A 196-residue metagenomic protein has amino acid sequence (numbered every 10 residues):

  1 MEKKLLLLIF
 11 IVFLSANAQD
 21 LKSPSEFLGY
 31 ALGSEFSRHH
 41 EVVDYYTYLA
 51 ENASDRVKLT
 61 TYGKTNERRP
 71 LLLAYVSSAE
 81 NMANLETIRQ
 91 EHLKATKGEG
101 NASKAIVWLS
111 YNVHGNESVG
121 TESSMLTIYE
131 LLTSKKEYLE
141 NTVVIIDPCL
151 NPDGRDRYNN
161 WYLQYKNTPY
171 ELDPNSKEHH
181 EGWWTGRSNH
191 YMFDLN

Functional and structural regions predicted by a protein language model:
K4-L14: Sec-dependent N-terminal signal peptides
A16-Q19: Boundary at the C-terminal end of the N-terminal hydrophobic targeting segment
K22-S37: N-terminal module-boundary/linker segments of secreted carbohydrate-active enzymes
H40-A79: A non-catalytic alpha/beta surface segment that caps or lines the substrate-entry region of metallo-dependent hydrolase
Y62-G63, Y75-S77, S110-V113, D147-N151: Active-site-proximal beta-strand/loop segments in catalytic clefts of secreted hydrolases
L73-K104: Carboxylate-rich, divalent-cation-coordinating active-site regions
K97-S110, S118-N196: Active-site/substrate-binding loop(s) of hydrolase catalytic cores
